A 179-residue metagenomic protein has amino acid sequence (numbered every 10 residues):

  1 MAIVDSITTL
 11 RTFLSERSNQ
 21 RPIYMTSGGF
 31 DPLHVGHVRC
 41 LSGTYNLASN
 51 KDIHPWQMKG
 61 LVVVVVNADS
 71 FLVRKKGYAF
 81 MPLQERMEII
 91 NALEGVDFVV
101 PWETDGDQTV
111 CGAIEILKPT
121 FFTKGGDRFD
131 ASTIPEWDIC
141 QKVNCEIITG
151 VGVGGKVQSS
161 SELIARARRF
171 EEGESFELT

Functional and structural regions predicted by a protein language model:
M1-T179: Nucleotidyltransferase catalytic core that binds NTPs
